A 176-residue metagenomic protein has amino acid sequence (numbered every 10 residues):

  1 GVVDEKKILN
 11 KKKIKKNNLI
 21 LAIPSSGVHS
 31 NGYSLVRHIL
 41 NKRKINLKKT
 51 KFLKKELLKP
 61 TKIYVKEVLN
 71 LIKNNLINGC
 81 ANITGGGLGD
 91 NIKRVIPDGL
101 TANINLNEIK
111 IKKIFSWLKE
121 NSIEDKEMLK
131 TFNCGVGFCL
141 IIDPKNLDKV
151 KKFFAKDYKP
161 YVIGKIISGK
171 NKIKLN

Functional and structural regions predicted by a protein language model:
G1-Y33, K165: Glycine-rich anion-binding loops of enzyme active sites
K11-K13, V36-R37, R94-I96, N176: Short, glycine/charged-enriched secondary-structure capping and boundary segments
K12-K15, K42, N74: Secondary-structure boundary elements
V28, G32-L35, L106, K110: Short acidic-hydrophobic sequence patches enriched in Asp/Glu that either
Y33-K44: Short, compositionally biased
N46-L58, K62-N176: Glycine-/charge-enriched secondary-structure boundary and capping motifs
